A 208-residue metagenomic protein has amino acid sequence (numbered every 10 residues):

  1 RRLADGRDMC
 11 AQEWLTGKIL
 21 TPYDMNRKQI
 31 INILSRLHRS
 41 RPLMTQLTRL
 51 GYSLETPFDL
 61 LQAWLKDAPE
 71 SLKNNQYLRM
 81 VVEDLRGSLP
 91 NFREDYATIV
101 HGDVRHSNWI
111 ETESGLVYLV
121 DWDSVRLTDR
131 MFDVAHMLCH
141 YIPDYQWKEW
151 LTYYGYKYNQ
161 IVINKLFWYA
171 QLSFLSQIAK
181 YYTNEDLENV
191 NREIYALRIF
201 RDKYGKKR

Functional and structural regions predicted by a protein language model:
R1-D8, S114-V117, R208: Conserved NTP-binding catalytic cores of kinases and kinase-like/nucleotidyltransferase enzymes across multiple kinase
R1-L47: ATP-binding pocket architecture of kinase catalytic cores
D8-Y23, F58, Q62-D67, L172-E188: A glycine-centered beta->alpha junction motif in the catalytic cores of kinase/phosphotransferase enzymes
H38-T45, L89, Y158, Y182: A general structural signal marking secondary-structure boundaries and capping sites
P42-G102, K207: An alpha-helical support segment within catalytic cores of ATP-dependent transferases
R86-F132: Active-site acidic catalytic loop and adjacent metal/ATP-binding pocket of ATP-dependent phosphoryl transfer enzymes
T112-V162: Active-site Asp-x-Gly
C139, Y153-R208: Helix-rich C-terminal or lid/interface subdomains of diverse kinases
